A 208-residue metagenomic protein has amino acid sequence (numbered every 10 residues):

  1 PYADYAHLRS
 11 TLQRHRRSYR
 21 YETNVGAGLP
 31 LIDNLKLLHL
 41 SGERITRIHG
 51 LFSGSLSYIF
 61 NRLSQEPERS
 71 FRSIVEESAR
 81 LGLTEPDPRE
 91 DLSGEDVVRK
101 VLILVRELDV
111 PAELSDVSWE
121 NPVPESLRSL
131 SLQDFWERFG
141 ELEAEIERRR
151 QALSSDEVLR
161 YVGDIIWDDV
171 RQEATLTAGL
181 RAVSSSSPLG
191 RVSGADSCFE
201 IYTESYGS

Functional and structural regions predicted by a protein language model:
P1, T23-N24, I48-G50, R89-S93: Glycine- and other small-residue-rich loops at beta-strand/loop junctions that grip anionic moieties
P1-L38: Rossmann-fold NAD(P)-binding glycine/threonine-rich loop
G26, I45-L56: NAD(P)-dependent dehydrogenases' Rossmann-like dinucleotide-binding region
L31-I45, L56-S64, E68-R69, R99-L114: Oxidoreductase and adenylate-handling cofactor-binding alpha/beta cores
R62, R72-R191, C198: Substrate-binding/catalytic subdomain of NAD(P)-dependent oxidoreductase enzymes
T203: Segments forming glycine/polar-rich beta-alpha architectures that bind adenosine-containing cofactors
Y206-S208: C-terminal catalytic subdomain
